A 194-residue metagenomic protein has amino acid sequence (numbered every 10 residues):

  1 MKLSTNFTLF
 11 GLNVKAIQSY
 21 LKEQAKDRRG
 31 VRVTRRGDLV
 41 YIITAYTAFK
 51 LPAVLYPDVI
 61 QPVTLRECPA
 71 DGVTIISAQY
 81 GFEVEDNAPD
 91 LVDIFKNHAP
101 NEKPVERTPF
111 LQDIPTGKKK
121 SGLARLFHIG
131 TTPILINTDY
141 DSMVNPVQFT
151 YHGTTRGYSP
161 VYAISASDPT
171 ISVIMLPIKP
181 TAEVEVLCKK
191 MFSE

Functional and structural regions predicted by a protein language model:
M1-G37, Y41-L51: Intrinsically disordered, low-complexity linker/loop segments enriched in Gly/Pro and charged/polar residues
T44-T47, P52-E194: C-terminal functional regions that serve as terminal interaction/effector modules
